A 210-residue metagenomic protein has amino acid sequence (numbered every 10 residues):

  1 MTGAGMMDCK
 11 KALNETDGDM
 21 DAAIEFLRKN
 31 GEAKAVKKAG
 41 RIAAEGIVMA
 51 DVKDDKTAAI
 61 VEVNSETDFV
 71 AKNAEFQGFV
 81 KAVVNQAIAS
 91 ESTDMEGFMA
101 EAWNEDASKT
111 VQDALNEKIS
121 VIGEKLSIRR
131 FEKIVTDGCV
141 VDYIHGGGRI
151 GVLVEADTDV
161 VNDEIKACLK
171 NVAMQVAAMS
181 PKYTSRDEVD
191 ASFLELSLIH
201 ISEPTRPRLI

Functional and structural regions predicted by a protein language model:
M1-L198, S202, R206: N-terminal assembly/interaction segments in proteins that build large macromolecular machines
I210: ATP-hydrolysis module of ASCE/P-loop NTPase motor domains, specifically the Walker B Asp-Glu catalytic pair
